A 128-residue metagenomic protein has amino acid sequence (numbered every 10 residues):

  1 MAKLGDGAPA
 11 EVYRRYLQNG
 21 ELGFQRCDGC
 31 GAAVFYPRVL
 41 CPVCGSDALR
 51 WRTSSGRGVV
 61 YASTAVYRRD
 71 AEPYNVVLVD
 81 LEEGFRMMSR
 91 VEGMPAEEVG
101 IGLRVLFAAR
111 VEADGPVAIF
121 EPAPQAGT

Functional and structural regions predicted by a protein language model:
E21-F24, P37-R38: Residues immediately within or flanking Cys/His clusters that coordinate Zn2+ in small zinc-binding modules
R26-G29, L40-S46: Short, cysteine/histidine-rich loop/knuckle motifs that typically chelate Zn2+
F35, A48-R50, R68: Short functional micro-motifs and their immediate structural scaffolds
G58-V60, V91: Conserved hydrophobic positions within beta-strands
Y67-L78, G115-V117: Short aromatic-glycine-enriched beta-strand elements
F85-P95: Beta-strand/loop nucleic-acid-binding surfaces
G93-L106: Short nucleic-acid-contacting surface segments enriched for D/E, G, S/T with interspersed K/R
R110-T128: OB-fold/S1-family single-stranded nucleic acid-binding modules
